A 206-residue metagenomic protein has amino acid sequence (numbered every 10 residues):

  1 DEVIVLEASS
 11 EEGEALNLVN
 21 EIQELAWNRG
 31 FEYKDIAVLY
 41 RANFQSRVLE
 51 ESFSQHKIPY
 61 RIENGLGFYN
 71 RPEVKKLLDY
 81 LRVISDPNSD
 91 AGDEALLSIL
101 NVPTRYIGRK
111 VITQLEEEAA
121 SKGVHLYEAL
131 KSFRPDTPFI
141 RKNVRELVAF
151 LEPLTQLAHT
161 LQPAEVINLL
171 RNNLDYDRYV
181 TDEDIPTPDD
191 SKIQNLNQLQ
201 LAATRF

Functional and structural regions predicted by a protein language model:
D1-P59, R82-D90, T155, T160: Helicase P-loop NTPase motor core
E2, Q55-R61, L66-P103: Conserved short internal alpha-helix adjacent to the catalytic or cofactor-binding core of large enzyme scaffolds
L6, R61-E63, D177: General small-molecule cofactor/ligand-binding pocket signal
E11-E14, L18, E32, A42-Q45 (+10 more regions): Helical mechanochemical/support elements of P-loop NTPase systems and associated helical scaffolds
Q23, N43, E50, S54 (+7 more regions): Short, amphipathic alpha-helical segments that act as regulatory/interfacial helices in nucleotide-processing proteins
D86-G92, L96, P103, A129-F206: Accessory C-terminal helicase-associated subdomains
A119-S132: A short beta-strand-loop micro-motif that forms or neighbors metal/cofactor- and ligand-binding patches at active-site
